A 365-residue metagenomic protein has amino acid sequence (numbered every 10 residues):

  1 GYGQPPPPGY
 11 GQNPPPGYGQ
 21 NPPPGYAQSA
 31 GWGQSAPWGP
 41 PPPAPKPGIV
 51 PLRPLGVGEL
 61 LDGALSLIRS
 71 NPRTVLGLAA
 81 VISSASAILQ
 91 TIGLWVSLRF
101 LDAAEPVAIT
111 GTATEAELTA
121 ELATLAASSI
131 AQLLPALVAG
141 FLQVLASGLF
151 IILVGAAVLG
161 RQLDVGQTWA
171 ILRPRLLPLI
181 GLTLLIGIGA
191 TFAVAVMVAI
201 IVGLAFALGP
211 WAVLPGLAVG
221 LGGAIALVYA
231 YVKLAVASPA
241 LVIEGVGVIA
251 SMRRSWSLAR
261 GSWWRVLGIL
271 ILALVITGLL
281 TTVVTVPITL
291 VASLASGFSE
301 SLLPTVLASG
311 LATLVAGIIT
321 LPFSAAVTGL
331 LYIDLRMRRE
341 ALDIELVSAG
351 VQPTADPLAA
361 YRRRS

Functional and structural regions predicted by a protein language model:
G1-P51, T354-S365: Intrinsically disordered, low-complexity Pro/Gly-rich regions
Y26, G31, P37-G111, E115-T119 (+5 more regions): N-terminal membrane-targeting/anchoring modules of bacterial envelope and secretion proteins
G31-Q34, L234-I243, L270-S365: Juxtamembrane transition segments at transmembrane-helix termini in multipass membrane proteins
P37-P51, L125-D164, W211-S251, L303-R339: Selective recognition of hydrophobic, aromatic-rich stretches within alpha-helical transmembrane segments of polytopic
P43-L98, I225-L303: Nonpolar helix-loop interface/hinge motif
G63, L67, P174-I186, L258 (+3 more regions): Membrane-embedded alpha-helical bundles of multi-pass transporters/translocases, especially carrier/permease families
A80, S84, L137, I180 (+9 more regions): Residue-level signature of the transmembrane alpha-helical core of multi-pass small-molecule transporters
L89-A136, V194-L227, T281-T320: Membrane-helix interface segments in multi-pass membrane proteins
